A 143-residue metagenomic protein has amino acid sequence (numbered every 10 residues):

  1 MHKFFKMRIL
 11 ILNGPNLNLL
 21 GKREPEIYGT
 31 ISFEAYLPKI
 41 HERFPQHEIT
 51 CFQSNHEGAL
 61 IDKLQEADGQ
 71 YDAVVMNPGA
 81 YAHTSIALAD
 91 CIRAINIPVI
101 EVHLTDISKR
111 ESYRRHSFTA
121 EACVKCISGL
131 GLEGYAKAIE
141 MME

Functional and structural regions predicted by a protein language model:
F5-L10: Extreme N-terminal starter segment of soluble prokaryotic enzymes
P15-L17, G79-A82, T105-I107: Short glycine-rich anion-binding loops that position phosphate/pyrophosphate groups of nucleotides and phosphorylated
L20-E34: Glycine- and acidic-residue-enriched helix-capping/strand-helix junction motifs
T50-G58: Short beta->alpha junction loops
C51, K109-E143: Short, glycine-/small-residue-rich phosphate/pyrophosphate-handling segment
A67-V74: Short acidic/histidine-rich motifs immediately flanking catalytic phosphotransfer sites in two-component signaling
S85-N96: Short Gly/Thr/Asp-enriched flexible loops that form oxyanion-binding sites at enzyme active sites
A94-K109: Short, acidic/small-residue loops that bind anionic groups at enzyme active sites
